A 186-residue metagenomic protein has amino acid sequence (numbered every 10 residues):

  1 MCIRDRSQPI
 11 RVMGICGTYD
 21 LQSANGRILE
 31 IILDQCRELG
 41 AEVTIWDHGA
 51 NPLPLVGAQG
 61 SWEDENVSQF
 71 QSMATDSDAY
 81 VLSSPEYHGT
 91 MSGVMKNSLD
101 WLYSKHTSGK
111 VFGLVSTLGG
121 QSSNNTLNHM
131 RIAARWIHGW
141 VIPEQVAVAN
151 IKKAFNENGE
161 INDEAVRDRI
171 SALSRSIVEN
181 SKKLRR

Functional and structural regions predicted by a protein language model:
R4-L102, E160-R186: N-terminal beta1-alpha1-beta2 submodule of the flavodoxin-like/Rossmannoid cofactor-binding fold
G14-I15, E63, F112, S116 (+1 more regions): A short, mixed-charge helix-start or loop-turn motif at secondary-structure junctions
T44-P54, S104, I137-E157: Mobile beta-alpha loop/short-helix "lid" or hinge segments that flank ligand
L99-K105, I132-I137: A glycine- and small-aliphatic-rich helix-loop capping segment at beta-alpha/alpha-beta transitions that lines
S108-G109: A glycine-biased structural micro-motif
F112-N150, A165: Short, glycine-/small-residue-rich phosphate/pyrophosphate-handling segment
